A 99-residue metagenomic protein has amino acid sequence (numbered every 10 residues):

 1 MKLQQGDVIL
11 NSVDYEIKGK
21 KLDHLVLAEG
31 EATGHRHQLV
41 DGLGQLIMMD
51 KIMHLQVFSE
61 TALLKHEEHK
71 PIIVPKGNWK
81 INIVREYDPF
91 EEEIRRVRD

Functional and structural regions predicted by a protein language model:
M1-L3, V13, Q45-E68: Short acidic, Pro/Gly- and aromatic-enriched capping/linker segments at domain boundaries
Q4, I9-N11, I81: Short hydrophobic-aromatic micro-motifs
V8-V40: Phosphate-centric recognition/catalysis
K18-G19, L46, K80-N82: Generic secondary-structure boundary signal with a strong preference for alpha-helix termini
H37-L39, L43, I52, F90: Intrinsic disorder/low-complexity detector
L43-M48, V97-D99: A short, charged
H54-D99: Short, compact, well-ordered microdomains
